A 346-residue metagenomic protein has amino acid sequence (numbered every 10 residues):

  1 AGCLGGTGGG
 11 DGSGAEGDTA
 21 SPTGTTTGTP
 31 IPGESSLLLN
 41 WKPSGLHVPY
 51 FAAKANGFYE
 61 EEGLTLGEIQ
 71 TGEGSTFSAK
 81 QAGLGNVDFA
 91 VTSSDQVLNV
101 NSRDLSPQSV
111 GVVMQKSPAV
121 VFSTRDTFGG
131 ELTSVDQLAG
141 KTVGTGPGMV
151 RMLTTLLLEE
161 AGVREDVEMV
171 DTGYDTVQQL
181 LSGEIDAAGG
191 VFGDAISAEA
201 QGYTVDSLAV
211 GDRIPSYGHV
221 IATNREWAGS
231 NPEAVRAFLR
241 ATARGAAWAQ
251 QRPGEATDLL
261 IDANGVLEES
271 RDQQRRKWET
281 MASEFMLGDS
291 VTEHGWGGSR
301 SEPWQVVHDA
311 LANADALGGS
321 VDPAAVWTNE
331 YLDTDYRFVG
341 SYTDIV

Functional and structural regions predicted by a protein language model:
A1-P32: Secretory targeting signatures
G24, G28-E160, E168-D171, D186-G189 (+1 more regions): Short, glycine-/small- and polar/acidic-enriched structural segments that line small-molecule recognition paths
L46, A55, G74-S78, S93-Q96 (+11 more regions): Stable alpha-helical elements in mature extracytoplasmic
E61-G63, G130, S134, G140 (+3 more regions): Short, solvent-exposed loop/beta-turn-alpha elements that line the ligand-binding surface or hinge of extracytoplasmic
D175-E269: Pocket-lining segment of extracytoplasmic ligand-binding domains
N231-A316: Secondary-structure end/capping motifs
W304-V346: Conserved C-terminal helix/tail region of periplasmic/extracytoplasmic solute-binding proteins
